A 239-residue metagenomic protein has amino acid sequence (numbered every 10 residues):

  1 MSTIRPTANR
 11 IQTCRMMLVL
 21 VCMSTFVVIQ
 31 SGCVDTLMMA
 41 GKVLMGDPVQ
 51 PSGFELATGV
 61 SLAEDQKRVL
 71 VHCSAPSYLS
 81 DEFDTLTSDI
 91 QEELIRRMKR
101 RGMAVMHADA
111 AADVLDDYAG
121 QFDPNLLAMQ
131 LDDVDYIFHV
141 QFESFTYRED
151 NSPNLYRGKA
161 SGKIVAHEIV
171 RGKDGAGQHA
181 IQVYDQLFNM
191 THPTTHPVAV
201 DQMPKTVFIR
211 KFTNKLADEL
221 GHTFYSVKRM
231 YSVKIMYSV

Functional and structural regions predicted by a protein language model:
T3-V19: Bacterial N-terminal signal peptides that target proteins for export
M17-Q30: Bacterial N-terminal signal peptides
G32-H107, G221-V239: A structural "domain/chain start" motif
D65-V69, L94, R101, V134-F138 (+2 more regions): Envelope-exposed proteins and targeting segments
A75-T85, D150-S152, V198-V207: Second-shell loop/turn segments in exported
A104-D123, Y237: Acidic helix-start/capping segments at beta-turn-to-alpha-helix junctions
A119-H179: Surface-exposed short loop/turn segments
E168-M230: Short secondary-structure boundary motifs at beta->alpha junctions and helix caps
